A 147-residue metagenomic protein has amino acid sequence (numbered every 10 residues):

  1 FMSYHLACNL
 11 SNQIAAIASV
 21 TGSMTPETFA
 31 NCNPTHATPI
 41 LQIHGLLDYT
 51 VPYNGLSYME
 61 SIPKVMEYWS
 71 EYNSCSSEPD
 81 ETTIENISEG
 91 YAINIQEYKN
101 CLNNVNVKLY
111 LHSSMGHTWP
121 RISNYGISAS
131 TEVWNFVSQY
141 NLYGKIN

Functional and structural regions predicted by a protein language model:
F1-T38: Primarily recognizes the serine-hydrolase "nucleophile elbow" in alpha/beta-hydrolase and SGNH/GDSL folds
M2-L6, L10-I14, S61-M66, G126-V133: Stable alpha-helical elements in mature extracytoplasmic
L10, A18-T21, H44, N73 (+1 more regions): Sec/Tat-exported extracytoplasmic proteins
S23, L46, M115: Residue-level signal for short, function-critical loop segments
M24-E27, T50, I87, W119: Generic structural signal for helix capping and beta-alpha/helix-loop junctions
T38, S70-N147: Alpha/beta-hydrolase-fold serine-hydrolase catalytic core, especially in secreted/extracellular enzymes
Q42-H44, D48: Short beta-strand/loop motif that positions the catalytic acidic residue of the alpha/beta-hydrolase fold
Y49-I62, W119-P120: Conserved alpha/beta-hydrolase "acid-adjacent" motif
